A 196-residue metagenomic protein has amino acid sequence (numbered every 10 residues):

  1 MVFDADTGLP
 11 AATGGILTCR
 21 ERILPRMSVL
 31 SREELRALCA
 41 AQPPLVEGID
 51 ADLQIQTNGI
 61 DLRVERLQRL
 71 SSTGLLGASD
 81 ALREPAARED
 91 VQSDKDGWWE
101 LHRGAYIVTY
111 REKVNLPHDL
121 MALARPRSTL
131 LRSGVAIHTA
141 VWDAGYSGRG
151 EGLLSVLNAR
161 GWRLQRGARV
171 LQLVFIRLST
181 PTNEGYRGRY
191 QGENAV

Functional and structural regions predicted by a protein language model:
F3, C19-V196: DUTPase catalytic domain/fold
